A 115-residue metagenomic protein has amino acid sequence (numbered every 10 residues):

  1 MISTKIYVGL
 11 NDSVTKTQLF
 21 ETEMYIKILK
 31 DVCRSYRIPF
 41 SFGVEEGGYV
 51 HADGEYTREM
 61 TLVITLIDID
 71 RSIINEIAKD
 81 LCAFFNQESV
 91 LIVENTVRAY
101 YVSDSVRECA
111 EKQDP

Functional and structural regions predicted by a protein language model:
M1-P115: Positively charged, small/polar-rich N-terminal and surface patches that mediate targeting and assembly and bind
